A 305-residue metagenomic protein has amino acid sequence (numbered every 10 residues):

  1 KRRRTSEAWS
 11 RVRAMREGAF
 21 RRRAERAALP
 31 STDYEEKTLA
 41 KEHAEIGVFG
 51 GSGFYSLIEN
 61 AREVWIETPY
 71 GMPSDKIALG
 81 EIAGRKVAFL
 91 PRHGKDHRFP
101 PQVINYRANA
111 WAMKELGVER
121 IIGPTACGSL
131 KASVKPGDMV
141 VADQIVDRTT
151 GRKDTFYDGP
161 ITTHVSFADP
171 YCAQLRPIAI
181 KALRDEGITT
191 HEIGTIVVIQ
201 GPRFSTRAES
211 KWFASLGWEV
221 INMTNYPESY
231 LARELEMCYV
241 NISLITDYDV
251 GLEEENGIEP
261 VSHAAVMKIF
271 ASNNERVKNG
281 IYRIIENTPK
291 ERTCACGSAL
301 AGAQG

Functional and structural regions predicted by a protein language model:
R3, R22, R26-T32: Short, low-complexity intrinsically disordered segments enriched in A/P/G/S/L with frequent Arg, especially at protein
L39-A168: Metabolite-binding pocket within alpha/beta catalytic cores that recognizes anionic/polar moieties
K114-G117, A214, R233: Non-catalytic positions within long, well-ordered alpha-helices that form the structural scaffold/packing of enzyme
P170-A214: Active-site rim beta-loop-alpha module in soluble metabolic enzymes
M223-H263: Zn-dependent metallopeptidase/amidohydrolase metal-coordination segment
V250-A303: His/Asp/Glu-rich mid-to-C-terminal helical/loop segments that flank catalytic regions of hydrolases
